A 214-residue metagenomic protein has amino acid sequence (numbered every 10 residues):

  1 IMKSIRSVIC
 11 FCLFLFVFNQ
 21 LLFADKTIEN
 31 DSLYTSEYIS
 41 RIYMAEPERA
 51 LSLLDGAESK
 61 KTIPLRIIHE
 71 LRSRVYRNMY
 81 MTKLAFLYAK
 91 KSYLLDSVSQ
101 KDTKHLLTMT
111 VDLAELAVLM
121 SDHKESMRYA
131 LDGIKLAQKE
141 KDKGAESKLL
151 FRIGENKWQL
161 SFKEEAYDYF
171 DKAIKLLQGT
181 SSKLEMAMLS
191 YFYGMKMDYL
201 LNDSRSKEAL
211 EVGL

Functional and structural regions predicted by a protein language model:
I1-C10: Bacterial N-terminal signal peptides that target proteins for export
C10-Q20: Bacterial N-terminal signal peptides
F23-L214: A "functional boundary" signal
